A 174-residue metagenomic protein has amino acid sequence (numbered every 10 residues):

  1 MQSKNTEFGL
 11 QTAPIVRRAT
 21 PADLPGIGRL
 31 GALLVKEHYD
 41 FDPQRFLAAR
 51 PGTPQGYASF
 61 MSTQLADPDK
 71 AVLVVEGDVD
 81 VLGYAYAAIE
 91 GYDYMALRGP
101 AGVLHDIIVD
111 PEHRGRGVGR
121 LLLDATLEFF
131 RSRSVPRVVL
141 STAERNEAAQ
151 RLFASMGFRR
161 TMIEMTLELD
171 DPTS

Functional and structural regions predicted by a protein language model:
M1-P25, D171-S174: Conserved N-terminal entry element of GNAT/NAT acetyltransferase domains
V35-F60: Conserved GNAT-fold acetyl-CoA-binding loop/helix
G56-L73, V103: A short helix-loop-beta-strand connector motif used in the catalytic cores of GNAT acetyltransferases and, in some
V74, D80-I89, V103, I108: Conserved beta-strand in the GNAT
G91-L104, R114, T161: A conserved beta-turn-beta hairpin within the catalytic core of GNAT-like acetyltransferases that forms part
H113, G117-A125: Conserved acetyl-CoA pyrophosphate-binding loop and the N-cap/start of the following alpha-helix in GNAT-like
R120, S132, E144-M162: Conserved active-site alpha-helix within GNAT-family acetyltransferase domains
F130-S141: Conserved GNAT acetyl-CoA-binding A-motif
